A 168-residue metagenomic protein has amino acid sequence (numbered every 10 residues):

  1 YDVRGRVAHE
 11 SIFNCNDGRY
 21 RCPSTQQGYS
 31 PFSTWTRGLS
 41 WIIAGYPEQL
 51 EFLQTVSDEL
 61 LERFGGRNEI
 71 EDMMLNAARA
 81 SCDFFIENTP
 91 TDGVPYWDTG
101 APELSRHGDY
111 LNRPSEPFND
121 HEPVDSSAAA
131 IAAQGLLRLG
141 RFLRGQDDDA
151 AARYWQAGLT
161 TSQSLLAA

Functional and structural regions predicted by a protein language model:
Y1-A168: Glycan-recognition and catalytic cores of secretory/periplasmic carbohydrate-active enzymes
